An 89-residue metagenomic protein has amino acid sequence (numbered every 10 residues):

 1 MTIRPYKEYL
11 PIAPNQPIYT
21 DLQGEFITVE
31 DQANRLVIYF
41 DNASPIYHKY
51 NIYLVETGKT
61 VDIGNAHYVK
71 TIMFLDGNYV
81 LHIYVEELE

Functional and structural regions predicted by a protein language model:
M1-L36, D41-E89: Catalytic phosphate/metal-binding cores of nucleic-acid and nucleotide-processing enzymes, i.e., regions that mediate
